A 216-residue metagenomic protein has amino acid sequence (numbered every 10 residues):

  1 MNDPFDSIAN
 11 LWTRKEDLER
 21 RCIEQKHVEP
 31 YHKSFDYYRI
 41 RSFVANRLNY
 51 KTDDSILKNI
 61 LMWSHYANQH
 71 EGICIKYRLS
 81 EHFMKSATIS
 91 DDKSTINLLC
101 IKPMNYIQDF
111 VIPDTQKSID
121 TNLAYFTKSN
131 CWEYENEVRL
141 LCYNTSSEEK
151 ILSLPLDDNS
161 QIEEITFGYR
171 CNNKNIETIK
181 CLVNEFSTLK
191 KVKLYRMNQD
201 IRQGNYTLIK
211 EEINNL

Functional and structural regions predicted by a protein language model:
M1-L216: Partner-binding and oligomerization surfaces adjacent to conserved cores of proteins that assemble macromolecular
